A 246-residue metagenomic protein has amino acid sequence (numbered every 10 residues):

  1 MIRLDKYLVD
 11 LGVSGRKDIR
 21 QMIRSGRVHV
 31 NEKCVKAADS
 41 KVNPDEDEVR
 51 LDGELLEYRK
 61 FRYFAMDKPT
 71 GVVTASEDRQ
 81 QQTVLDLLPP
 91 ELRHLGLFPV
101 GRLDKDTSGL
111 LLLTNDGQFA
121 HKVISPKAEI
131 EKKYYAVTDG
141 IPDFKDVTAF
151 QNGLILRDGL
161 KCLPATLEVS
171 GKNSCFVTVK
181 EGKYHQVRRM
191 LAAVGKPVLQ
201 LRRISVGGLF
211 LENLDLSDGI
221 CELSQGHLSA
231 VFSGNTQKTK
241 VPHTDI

Functional and structural regions predicted by a protein language model:
M1-I246: Basic, flexible Lys/Arg- and Gly-enriched helix-loop patches that mediate nucleic-acid binding at interfaces with rRNA
